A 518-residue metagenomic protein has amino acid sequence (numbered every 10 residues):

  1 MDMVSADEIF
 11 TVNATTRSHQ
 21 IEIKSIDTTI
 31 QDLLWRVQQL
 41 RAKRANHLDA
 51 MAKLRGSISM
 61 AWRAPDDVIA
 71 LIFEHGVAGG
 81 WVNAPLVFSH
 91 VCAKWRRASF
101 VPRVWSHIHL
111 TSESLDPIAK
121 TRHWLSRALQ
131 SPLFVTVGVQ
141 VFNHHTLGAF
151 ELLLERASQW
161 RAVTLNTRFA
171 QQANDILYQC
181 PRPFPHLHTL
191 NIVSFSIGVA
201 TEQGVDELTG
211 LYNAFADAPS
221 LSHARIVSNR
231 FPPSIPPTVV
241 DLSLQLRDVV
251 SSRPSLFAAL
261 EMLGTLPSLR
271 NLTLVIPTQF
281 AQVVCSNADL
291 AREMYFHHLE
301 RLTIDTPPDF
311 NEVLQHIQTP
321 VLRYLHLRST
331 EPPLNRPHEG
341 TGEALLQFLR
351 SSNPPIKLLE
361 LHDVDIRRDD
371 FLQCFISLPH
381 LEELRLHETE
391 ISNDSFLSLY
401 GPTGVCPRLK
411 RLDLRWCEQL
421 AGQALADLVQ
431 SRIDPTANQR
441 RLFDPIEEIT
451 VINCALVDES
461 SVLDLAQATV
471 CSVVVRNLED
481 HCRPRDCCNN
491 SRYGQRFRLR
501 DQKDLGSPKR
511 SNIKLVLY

Functional and structural regions predicted by a protein language model:
M1-Y518: Leucine-rich repeat
